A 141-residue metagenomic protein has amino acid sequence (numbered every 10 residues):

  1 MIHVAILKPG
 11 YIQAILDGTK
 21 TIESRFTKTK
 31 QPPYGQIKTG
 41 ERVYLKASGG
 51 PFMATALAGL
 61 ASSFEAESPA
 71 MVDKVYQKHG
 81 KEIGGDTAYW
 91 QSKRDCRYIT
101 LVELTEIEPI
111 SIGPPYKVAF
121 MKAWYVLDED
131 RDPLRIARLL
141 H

Functional and structural regions predicted by a protein language model:
M1-K46: Long, hydrophobic N-terminal alpha-helical segment
K8, K46-P51, T105-E108: Short, flexible beta-strand-to-coil junctions
Y11-I12, G50, S63, P109-S111: Generic "edge-of-domain/loop-turn" microfeature
K28-T29, A66-H141: Contiguous surface segments at macromolecular interaction interfaces
Q31-P32, S62-F64: A short local loop/turn or secondary-structure capping micro-motif enriched for an aromatic residue
Y34-Q36, S48, S92-C96: A general structural signal for short secondary-structure junctions and capping/turn motifs
E41, A54, T100-V102: Generic beta-strand structural signal
F52-A61: Short beta-strand-centered aromatic/proline hotspots
